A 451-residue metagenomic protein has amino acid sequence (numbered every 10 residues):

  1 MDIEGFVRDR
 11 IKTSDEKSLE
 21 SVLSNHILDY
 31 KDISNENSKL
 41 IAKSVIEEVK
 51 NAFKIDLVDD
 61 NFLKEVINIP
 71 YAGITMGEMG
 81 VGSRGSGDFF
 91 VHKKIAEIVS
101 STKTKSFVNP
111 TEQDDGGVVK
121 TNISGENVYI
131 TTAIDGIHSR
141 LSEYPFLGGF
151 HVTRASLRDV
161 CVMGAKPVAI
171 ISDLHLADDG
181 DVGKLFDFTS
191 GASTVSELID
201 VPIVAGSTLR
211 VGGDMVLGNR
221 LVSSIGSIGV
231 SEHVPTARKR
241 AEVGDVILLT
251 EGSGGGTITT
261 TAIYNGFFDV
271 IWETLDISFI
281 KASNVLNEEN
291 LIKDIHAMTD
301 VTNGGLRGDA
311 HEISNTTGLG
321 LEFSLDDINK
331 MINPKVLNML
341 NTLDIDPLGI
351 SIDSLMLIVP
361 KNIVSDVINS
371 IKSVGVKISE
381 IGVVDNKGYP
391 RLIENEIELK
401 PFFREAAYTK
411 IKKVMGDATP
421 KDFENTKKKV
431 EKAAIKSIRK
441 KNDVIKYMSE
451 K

Functional and structural regions predicted by a protein language model:
D2-Y71, S83, V376-K451: Acidic, Ser/Thr/Pro-rich beta/coil linker or hinge segments at domain junctions
F53-E251, D443-S449: Glycine-rich phosphate/pyrophosphate-binding loop regions near the starts of catalytic domains
Q113, G349-S354: Short Gly/Ser/Thr- and Asp/Glu-enriched loop/turn motifs at secondary-structure junctions
G136, S172-H175, T208-R210, G252 (+3 more regions): Short, ordered loop/turn segments at secondary-structure junctions
P235-N284: Short, acidic (Asp/Glu-rich) active-site segment that either coordinates a divalent metal cofactor
L275-S351: Active-site-proximal betaalpha loop/short-helix elements that scaffold phosphoryl/nucleotidyl transfer chemistry
V301, G320-M331, L348-G349, I368-N395: Beta-strand->loop->alpha-helix junctions that form or flank phosphate-binding loops in nucleotide-handling enzymes
I358-S365: Helix N-cap motif at beta-to-alpha junctions
